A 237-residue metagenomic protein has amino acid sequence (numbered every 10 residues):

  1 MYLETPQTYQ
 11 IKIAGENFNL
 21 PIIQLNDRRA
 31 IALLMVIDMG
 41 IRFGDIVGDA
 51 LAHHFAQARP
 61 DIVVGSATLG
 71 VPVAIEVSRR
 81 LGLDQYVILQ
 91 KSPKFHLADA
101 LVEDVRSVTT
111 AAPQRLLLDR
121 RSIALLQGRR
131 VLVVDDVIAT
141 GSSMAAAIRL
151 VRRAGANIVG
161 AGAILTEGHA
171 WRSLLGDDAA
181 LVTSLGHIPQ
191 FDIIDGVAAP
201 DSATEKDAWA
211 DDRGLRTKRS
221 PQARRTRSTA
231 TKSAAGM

Functional and structural regions predicted by a protein language model:
M1-P60: Active-site-facing substrate-recognition patch
Y2-T5, I11, A145-M237: PRPP-dependent phosphoribosyltransferase catalytic core
I23, L89-K91, L185-H187: Conserved beta-strand termini and adjacent loop/short-helix elements that scaffold enzyme active sites in alpha/beta
D45-A111: Conserved PRPP/pyrophosphate-binding segment of the phosphoribosyltransferase/PRPP-pathway fold
D61, R129, V159: Conserved acidic residues
L83-V131, A198-E205, W209-G214: Short, glycine/charge-rich flexible loops or terminal/linker lids adjacent to PRPP-binding catalytic cores
D136, G141: Conserved G/P- and acidic residue-centered "switch" motifs that form tight phosphate/ATP-binding loops in soluble
